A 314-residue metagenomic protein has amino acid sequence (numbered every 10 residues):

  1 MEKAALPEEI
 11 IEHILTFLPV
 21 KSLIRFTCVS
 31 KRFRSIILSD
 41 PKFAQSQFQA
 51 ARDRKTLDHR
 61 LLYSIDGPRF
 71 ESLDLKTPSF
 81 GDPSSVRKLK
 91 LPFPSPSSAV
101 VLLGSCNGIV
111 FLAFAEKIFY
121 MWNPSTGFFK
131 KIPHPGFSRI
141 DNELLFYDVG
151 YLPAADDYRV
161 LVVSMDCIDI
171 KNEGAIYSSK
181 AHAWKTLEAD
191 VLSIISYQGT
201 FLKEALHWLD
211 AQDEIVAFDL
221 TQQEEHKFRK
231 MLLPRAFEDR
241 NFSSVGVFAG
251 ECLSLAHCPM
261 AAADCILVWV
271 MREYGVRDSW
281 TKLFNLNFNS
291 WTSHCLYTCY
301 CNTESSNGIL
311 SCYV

Functional and structural regions predicted by a protein language model:
M1-V314: N-terminal entry/capping and adjacent linker segments that precede and initiate structured domains
